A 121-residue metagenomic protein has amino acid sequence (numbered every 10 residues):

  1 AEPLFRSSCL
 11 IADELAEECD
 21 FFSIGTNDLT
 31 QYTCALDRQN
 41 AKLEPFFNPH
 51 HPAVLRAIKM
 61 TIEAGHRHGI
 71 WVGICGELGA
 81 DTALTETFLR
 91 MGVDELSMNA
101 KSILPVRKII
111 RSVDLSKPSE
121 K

Functional and structural regions predicted by a protein language model:
A1, F5-K121: Conserved alpha/beta-domain cores
